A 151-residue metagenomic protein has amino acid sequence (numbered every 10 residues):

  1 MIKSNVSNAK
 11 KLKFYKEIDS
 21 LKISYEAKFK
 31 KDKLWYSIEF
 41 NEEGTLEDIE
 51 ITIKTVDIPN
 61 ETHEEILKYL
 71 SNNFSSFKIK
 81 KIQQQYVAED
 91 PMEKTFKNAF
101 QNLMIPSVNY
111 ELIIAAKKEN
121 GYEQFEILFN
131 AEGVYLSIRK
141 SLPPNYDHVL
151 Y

Functional and structural regions predicted by a protein language model:
K3-N8, S71, S75: Sec-exported extracytoplasmic/periplasmic mature domains
A9-E39, F96-L128: Exposed beta-strand-loop-beta-strand "reactive/processing" segments of non-cytosolic proteins
K10-L12, E47, K80, L136: A short, local hydrophobic-aromatic micro-motif
F14-K16, I51, Q84, K140: Hydrophobic/anchoring residues in structured secondary elements
K30-K31, E50-T55, A115-K117, K140-N145: Secondary-structure transition/turn motif
Y36-D48, G121-P143: A short, surface-exposed beta-strand/turn
T45-Q85: Long, charged/polar, surface-exposed segments that mediate recognition or autoinhibition
Y69, F77-A116, F129-Y151: Flexible "stalk/tail and boundary" regions
